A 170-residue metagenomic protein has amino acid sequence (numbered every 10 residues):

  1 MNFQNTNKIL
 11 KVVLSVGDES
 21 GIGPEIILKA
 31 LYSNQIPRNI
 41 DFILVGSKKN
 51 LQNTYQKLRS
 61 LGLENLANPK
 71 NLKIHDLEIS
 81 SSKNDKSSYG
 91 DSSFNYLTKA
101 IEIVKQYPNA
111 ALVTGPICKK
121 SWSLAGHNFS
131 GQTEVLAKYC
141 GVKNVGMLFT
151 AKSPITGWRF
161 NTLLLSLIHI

Functional and structural regions predicted by a protein language model:
M1-I168: Anion-binding alpha/beta catalytic cores of soluble intermediary-metabolism enzymes, centered on
